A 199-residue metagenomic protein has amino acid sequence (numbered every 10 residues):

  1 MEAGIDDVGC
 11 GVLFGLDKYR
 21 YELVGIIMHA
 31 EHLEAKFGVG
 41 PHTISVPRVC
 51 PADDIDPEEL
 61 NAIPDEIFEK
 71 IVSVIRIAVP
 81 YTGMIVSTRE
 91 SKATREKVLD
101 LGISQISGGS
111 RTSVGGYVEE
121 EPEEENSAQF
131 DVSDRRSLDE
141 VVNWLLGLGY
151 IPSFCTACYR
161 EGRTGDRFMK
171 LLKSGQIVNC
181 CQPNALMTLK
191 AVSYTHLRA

Functional and structural regions predicted by a protein language model:
M1-I55, D65-A93, D100, Q105 (+1 more regions): Conserved C-terminal portion of the radical SAM core fold that forms the substrate/S-adenosylmethionine-binding
D56-P64, E125-A128: Glycine-rich tight-turn/loop motif centered on a GG-T
V86-S91, P152-E161: Acidic carboxylate-rich catalytic motifs and surrounding loops in phosphoryl-/glycosyl-chemistry enzymes
E119-V132: C-terminal helical cap(s) of enzyme catalytic domains, especially alpha/beta-barrels
L148, C158-R167, G175: Charged, amphipathic alpha-helical linkers/stalks
I177-K190: Charged/polar low-complexity intrinsically disordered segments, enriched in acidic residues
T195-A199: Conserved small/polar residues in nucleotide/adenosyl-binding loops
